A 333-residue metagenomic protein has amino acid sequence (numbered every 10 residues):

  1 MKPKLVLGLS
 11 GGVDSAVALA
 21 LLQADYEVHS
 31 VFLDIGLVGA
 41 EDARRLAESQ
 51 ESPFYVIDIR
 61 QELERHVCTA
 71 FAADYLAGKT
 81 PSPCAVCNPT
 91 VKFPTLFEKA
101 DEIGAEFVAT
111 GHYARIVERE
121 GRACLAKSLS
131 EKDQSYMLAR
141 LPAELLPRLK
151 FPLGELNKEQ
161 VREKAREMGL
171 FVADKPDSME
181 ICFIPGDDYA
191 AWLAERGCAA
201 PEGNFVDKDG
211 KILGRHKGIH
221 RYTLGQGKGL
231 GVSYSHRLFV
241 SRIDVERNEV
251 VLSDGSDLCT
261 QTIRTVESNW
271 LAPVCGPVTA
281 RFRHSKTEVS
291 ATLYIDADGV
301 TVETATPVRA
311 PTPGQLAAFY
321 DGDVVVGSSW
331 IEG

Functional and structural regions predicted by a protein language model:
M1-A139, K150, E159-Q160, V240: ATP-dependent adenylation/nucleotidyltransferase module used to activate substrates
Y26, A109-I116, G121-G333: AMP-forming adenylation/ATP pyrophosphatase catalytic core
